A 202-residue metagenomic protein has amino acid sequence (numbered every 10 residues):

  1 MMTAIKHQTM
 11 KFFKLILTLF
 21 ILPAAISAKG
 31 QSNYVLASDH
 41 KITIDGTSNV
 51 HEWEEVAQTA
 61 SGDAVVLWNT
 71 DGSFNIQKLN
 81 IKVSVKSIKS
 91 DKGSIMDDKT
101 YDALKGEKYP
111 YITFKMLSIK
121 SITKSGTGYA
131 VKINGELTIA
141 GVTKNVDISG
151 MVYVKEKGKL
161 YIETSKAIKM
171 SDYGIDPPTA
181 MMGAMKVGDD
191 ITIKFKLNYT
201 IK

Functional and structural regions predicted by a protein language model:
M1-Y34: Bacterial Sec-dependent N-terminal signal peptides
G30-K202: Low-complexity, acidic/polar, glycine-enriched regions of mature
